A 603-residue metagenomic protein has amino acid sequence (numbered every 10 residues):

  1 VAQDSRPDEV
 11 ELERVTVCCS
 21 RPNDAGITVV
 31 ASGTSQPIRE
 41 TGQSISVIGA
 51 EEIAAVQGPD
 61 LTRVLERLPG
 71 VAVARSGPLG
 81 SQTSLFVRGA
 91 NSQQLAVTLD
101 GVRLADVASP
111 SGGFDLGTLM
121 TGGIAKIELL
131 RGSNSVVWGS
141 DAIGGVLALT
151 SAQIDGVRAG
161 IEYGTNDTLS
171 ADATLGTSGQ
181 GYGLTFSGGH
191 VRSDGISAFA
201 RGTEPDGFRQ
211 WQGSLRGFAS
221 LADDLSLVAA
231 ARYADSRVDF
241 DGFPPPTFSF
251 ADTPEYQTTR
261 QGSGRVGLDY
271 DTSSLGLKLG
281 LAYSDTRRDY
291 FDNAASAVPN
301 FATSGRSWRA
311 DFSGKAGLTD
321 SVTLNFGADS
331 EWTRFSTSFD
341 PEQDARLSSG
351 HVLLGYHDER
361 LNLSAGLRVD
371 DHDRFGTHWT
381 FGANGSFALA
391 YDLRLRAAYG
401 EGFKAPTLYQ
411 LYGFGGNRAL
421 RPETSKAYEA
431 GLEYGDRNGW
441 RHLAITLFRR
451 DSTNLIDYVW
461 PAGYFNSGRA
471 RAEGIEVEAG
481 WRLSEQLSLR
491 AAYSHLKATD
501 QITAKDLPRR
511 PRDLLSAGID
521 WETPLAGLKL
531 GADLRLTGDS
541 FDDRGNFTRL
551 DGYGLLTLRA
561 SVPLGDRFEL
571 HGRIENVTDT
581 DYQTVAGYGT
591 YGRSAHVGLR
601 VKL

Functional and structural regions predicted by a protein language model:
C18, V30, T62, E66-R103: Extracytoplasmic beta-strand/coil segments of soluble accessory domains associated with Gram-negative outer-membrane
S20-V56, S84: N-terminal periplasmic "start-of-domain" segments of outer-membrane beta-barrel proteins
R103-R131, T150: Short acidic/polar hinge/loop motifs at secondary-structure boundaries that mediate gating or recognition
S135-V136, D141, A148, G156-R158 (+2 more regions): Periplasmic-side early beta-strands and strand-to-turn transitions of outer-membrane beta-barrels
G176-G179, S187, F218-L221, P508-L603: Conserved C-terminal beta-signal and adjacent last beta-strands/turns of outer-membrane beta-barrel proteins
G181-Y182, T272-D292, A388, L395-A398 (+2 more regions): Membrane-embedded beta-barrel scaffold of Gram-negative outer-membrane proteins
A222, L268, T319-N325, D329 (+5 more regions): Structural signature of Gram-negative outer-membrane beta-barrels, strongest in the C-terminal barrel of TonB-dependent
D320, L324-N325, H357-N362, R449-D451 (+3 more regions): Gram-negative outer-membrane beta-barrel transporters
